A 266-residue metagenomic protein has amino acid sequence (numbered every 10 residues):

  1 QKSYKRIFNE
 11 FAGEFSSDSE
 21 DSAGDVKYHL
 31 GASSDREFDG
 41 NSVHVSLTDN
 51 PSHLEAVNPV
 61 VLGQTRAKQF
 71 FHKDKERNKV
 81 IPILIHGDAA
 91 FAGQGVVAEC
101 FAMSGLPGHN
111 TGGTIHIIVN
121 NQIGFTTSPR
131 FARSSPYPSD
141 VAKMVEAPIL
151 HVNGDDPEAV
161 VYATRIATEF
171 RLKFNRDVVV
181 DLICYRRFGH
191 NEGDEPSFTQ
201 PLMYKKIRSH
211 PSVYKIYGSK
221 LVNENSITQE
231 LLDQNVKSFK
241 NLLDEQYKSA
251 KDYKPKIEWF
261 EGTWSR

Functional and structural regions predicted by a protein language model:
Q1-I83, A89-V96, F101-T114, N120-R130 (+6 more regions): Conserved internal helical-beta-strand scaffold that buttresses enzyme catalytic cores
G113-I118, V179-I183: A generic structural motif
G124-S135, K143-V179, I183-G189, G193 (+1 more regions): Conserved phosphate-handling catalytic cores of large alpha/beta enzymes
P138: Short regulatory helix/loop adjacent to the ATP-binding pocket of P-loop NTPases
K205-S209: Flexible glycine-/small-residue-enriched beta->alpha junction loops that bind anionic phosphate/pyrophosphate groups
